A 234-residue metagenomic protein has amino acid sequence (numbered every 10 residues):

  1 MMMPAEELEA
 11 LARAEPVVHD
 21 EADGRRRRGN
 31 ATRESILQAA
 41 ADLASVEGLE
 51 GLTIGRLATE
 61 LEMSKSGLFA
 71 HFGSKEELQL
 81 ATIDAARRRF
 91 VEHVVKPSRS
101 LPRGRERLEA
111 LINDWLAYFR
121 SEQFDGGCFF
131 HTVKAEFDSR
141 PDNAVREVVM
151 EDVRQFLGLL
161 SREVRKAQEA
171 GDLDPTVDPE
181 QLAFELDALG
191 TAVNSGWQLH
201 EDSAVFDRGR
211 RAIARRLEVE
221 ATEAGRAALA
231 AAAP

Functional and structural regions predicted by a protein language model:
M1-D23, A110-A117, R154-A170, E180 (+2 more regions): C-terminal peripheral helix-coil segments that are non-catalytic and often amphipathic
M1-E47, G51-E60, E77-L80: Basic, helix-initiating cap at the start of DNA-binding domains
N30-Q38, S45, E50-G51, E62 (+3 more regions): An amphipathic alpha-helix adjacent to DNA-recognition modules
S66: Key DNA-contact positions within bacterial/archaeal DNA-binding proteins
A81, V95-G126, P179-L186, G225-A232: Hydrophobic alpha-helical connector segments
R89, D125, A144-Q155, R162: Short, solvent-exposed amphipathic helices
R107, E122-A144: Amphipathic alpha-helical segments used for helix-helix packing
